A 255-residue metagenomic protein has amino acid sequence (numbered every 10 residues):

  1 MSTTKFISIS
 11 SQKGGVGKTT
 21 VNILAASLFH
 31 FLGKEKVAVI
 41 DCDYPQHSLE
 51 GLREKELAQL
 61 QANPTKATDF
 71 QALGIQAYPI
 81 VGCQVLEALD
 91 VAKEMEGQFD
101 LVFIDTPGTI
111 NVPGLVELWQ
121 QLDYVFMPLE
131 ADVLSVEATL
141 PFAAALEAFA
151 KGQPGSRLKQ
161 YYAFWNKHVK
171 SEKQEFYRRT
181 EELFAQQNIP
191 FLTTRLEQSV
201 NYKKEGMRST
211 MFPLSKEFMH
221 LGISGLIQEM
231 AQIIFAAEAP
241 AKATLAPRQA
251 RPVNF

Functional and structural regions predicted by a protein language model:
M1-T4: Phosphate-binding P-loop
F6, S10-V16, A25, F31-F103 (+1 more regions): P-loop/Walker-type NTP enzyme "switch/lid" segment
G14, S48-L49, D123, F142 (+1 more regions): Generic structural signal for small/hydrophobic residues in well-ordered secondary structure, especially within
T20-V21: Hydrophobic positions on the alpha1 helix immediately C-terminal to the Walker A/P-loop
P113-V133: Inter-motif core of Ras-like GTPase G domains
T139-G155: Conserved C-terminal guanine-recognition region of P-loop GTPase G domains, centered on the G4
K167-P213: Beta-strand-loop-alpha "switch" segments that mediate conformational coupling across diverse proteins
S209-F255: NTP-binding/hydrolysis catalytic cores, primarily Walker-type P-loop NTPases
